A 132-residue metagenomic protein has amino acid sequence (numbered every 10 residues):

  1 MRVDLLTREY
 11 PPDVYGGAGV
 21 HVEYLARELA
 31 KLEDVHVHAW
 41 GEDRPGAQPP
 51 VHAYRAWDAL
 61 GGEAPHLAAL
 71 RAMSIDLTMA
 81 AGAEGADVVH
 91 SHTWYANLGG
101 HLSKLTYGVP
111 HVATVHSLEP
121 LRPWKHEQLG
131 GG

Functional and structural regions predicted by a protein language model:
M1-P45: N-terminal subdomain of nucleotide-sugar transferases
R8, V115-L118: Histidine-centered beta-alpha loop that forms part of the nucleotide-sugar donor binding/catalytic region in diverse
E33, T106-Y107: Helix C-cap/helix->beta junction micro-motif
H38-W40, Y54-A56, T114: Generic beta-sheet signal
Q48-A83, E127-G131: A short, charged, and often flexible helix/loop element on the N-terminal side of the glycosyltransferase catalytic
E84-V88: Short acidic/histidine-rich motifs immediately flanking catalytic phosphotransfer sites in two-component signaling
S91-A96, V115: Short His-centered aromatic/hydrophobic patch
V109-P110, P120-G132: Nucleotide-sugar donor phosphate/pyrophosphate-binding loop at the beta->alpha transition of glycosyltransferases
